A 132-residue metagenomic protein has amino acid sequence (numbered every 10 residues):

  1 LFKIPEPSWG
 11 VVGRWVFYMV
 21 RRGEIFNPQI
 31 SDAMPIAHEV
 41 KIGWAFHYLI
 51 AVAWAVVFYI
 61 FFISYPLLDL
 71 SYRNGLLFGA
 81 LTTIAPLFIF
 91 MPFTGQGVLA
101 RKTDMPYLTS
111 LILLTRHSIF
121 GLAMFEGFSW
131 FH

Functional and structural regions predicted by a protein language model:
L1-H132: Juxtamembrane/disordered regions of integral membrane proteins
